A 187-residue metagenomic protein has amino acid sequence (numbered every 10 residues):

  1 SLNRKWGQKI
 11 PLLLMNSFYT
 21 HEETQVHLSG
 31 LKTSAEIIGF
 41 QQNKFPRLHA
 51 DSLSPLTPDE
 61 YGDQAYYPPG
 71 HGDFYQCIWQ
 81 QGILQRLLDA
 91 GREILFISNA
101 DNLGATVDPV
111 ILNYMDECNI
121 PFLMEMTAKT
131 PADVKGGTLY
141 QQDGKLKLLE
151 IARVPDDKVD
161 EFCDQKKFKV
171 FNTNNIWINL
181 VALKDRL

Functional and structural regions predicted by a protein language model:
S1-L187: Domain-scale recognition of functional cores that engage charged ligands
